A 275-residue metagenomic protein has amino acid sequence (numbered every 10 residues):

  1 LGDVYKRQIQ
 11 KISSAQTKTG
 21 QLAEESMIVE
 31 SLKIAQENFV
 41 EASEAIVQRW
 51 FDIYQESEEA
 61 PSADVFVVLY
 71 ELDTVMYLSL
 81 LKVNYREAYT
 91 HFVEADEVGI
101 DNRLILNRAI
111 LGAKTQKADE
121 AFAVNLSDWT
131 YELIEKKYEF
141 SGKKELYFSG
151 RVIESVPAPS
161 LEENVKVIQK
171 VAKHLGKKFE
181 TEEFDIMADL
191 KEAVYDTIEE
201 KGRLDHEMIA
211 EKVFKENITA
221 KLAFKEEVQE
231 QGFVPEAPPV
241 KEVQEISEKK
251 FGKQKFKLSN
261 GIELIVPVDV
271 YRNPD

Functional and structural regions predicted by a protein language model:
L1-Y5: Short, small-residue-biased leader/transition segments that mark boundaries at the very start of proteins
K6-K250: Long, hydrophobic alpha/beta structural blocks
K241-D275: C-terminal, beta-strand-rich globular interaction domains
